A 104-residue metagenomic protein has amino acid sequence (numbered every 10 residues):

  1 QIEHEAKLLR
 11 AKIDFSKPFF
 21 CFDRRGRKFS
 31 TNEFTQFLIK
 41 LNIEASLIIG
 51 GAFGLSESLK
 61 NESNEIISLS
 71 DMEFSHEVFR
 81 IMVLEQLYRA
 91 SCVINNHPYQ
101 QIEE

Functional and structural regions predicted by a protein language model:
Q1-E44: S-adenosyl-L-methionine/SAH cofactor-binding core of RNA-modifying enzymes
G26-K28, L55, A90: Glycine-rich nucleotide phosphate-binding loop and flanking beta-alpha elements of Rossmann-like dinucleotide-binding
S46-I48: Long, polar low-complexity repeats
G50, S56: Rossmann-fold NAD(P)-binding glycine/threonine-rich loop
E57-E103: Structured adenosyl-cofactor binding patch, chiefly the S-adenosyl-L-methionine
